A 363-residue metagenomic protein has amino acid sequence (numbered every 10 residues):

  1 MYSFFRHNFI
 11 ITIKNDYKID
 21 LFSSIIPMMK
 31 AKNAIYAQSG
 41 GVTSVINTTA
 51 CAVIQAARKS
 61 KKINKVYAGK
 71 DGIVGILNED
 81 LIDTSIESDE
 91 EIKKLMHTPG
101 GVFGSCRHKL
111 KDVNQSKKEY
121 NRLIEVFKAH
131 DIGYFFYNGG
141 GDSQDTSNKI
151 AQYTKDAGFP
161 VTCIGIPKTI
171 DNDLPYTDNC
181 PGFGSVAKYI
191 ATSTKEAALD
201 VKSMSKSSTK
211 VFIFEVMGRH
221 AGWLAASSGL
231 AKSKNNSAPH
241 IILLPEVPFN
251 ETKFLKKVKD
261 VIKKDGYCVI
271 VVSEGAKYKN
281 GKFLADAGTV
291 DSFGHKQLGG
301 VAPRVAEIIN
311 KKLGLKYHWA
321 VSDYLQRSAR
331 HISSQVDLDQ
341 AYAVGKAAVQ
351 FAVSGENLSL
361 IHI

Functional and structural regions predicted by a protein language model:
Y2-I25: Short, positively charged and aromatic/hydrophobic N-terminal segments
M29-D80: N-terminal phosphate-binding or glycine-rich loops at protein starts, especially the Walker A/P-loop of NTPases
S39-G41, G69-V74, R107-H108, G140-G141 (+4 more regions): Short, ordered loop/turn segments at secondary-structure junctions
T43-V53, I76-L77, Y120-N121, G141-K149 (+4 more regions): Short glycine/serine/threonine-rich phosphate/pyrophosphate-binding segments that cradle anionic phosphate groups
V66, V126, Y137-G139, S147-P160 (+2 more regions): Accessory alpha-helical/coil subdomains and C-terminal extensions that flank or cap enzyme catalytic cores
E79-G133, D142-S143, K188, K195: Glycine-rich oxoanion-binding loops at beta->alpha junctions
I361-I363: Conserved small/polar residues in nucleotide/adenosyl-binding loops
